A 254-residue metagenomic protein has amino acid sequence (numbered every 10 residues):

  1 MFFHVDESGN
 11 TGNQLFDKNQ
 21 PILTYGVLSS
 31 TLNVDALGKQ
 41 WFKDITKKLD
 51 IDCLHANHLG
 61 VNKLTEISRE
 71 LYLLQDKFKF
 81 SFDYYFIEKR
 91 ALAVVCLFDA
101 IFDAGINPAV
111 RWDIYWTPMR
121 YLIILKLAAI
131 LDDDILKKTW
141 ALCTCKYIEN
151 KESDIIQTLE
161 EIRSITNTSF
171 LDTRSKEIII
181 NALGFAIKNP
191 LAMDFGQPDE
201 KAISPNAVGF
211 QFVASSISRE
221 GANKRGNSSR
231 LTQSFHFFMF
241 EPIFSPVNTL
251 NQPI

Functional and structural regions predicted by a protein language model:
M1-I254: Phosphate-ester processing/binding pockets and catalytic centers
